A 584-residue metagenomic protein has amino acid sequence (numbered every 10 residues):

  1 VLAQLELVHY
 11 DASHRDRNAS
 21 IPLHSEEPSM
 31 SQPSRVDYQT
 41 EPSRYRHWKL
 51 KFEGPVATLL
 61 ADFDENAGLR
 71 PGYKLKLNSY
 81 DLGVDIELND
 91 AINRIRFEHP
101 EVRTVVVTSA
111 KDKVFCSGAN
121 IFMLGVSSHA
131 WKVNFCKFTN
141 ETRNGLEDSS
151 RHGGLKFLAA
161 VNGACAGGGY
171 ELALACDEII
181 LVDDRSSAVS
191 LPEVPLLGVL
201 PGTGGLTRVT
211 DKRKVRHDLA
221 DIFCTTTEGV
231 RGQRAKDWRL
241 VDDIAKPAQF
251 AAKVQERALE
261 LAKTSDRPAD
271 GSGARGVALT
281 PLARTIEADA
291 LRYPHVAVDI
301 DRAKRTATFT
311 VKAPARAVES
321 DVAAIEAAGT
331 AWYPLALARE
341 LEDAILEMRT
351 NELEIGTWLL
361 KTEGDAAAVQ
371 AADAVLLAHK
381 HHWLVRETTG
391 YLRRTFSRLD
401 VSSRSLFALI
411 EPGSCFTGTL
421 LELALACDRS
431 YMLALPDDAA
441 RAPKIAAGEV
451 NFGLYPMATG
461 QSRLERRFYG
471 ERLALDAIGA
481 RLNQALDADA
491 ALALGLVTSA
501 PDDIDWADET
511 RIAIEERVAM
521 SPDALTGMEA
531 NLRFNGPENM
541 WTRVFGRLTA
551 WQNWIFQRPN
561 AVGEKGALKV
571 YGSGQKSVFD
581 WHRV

Functional and structural regions predicted by a protein language model:
L7-V8, A12, N18-P22: Short, low-complexity intrinsically disordered segments enriched in A/P/G/S/L with frequent Arg, especially at protein
E26-R103, S109-C116, V133, K214 (+8 more regions): C-terminal alpha-helix plus adjacent terminal tail
I121, G125, A130-L146: Well-ordered mid-protein domain cores that form the structural environment of catalytic cofactors
G153-C165, S403-G413: A short, small-residue-rich loop immediately preceding and capping a beta-strand
A166-A220, T417-I478: CoA-thioester-processing core
I180, D242-D243, T498-S499: Conserved phosphoryl-transfer motifs of two-component systems
